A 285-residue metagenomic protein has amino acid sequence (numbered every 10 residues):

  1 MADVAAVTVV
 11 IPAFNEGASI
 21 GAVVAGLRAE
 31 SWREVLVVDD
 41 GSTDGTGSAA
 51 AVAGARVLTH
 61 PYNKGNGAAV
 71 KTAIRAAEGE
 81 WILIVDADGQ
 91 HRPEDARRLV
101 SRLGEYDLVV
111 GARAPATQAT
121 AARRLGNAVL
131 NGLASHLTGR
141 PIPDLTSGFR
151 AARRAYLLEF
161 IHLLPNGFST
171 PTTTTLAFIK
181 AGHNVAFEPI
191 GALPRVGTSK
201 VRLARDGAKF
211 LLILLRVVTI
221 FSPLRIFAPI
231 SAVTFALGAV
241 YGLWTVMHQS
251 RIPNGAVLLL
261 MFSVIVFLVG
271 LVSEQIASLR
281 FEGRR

Functional and structural regions predicted by a protein language model:
M1-A128, H136, A151-I161, T173-K180 (+4 more regions): Structured catalytic core of nucleotide-sugar glycosyltransferases
M1-D3, L164-R285: Hydrophobic helical membrane-anchoring modules
E16, S42, Y62, Q118 (+6 more regions): Residue-level signature of the cytosolic catalytic core of signaling kinases
D39, N63-G65, A77, V109 (+8 more regions): Short glycine/serine/threonine-biased micro-segments
V70, R123-T138, R205-I220, L224: Short hydrophobic helices that act as membrane-entry/anchoring signals
N131, S135, G139, R154 (+2 more regions): Alpha-helical transmembrane segments of polytopic integral membrane proteins, especially the permease/helical cores
P143-A152: Short glycine- and hydrophobic/aromatic-rich loop-to-beta-strand nucleating segment in the catalytic cores
